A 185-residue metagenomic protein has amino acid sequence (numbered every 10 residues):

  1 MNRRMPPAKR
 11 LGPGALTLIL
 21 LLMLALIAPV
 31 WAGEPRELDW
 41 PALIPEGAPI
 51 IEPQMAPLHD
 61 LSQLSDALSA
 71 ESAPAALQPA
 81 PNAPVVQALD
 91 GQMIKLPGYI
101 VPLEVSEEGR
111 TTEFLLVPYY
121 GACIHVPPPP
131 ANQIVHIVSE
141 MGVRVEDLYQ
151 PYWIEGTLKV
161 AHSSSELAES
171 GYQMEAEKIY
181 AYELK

Functional and structural regions predicted by a protein language model:
M1-L11: N-terminal secretory signal peptides that target proteins for export/translocation
M1-R3, L18, K159, E166: Feature of secretome-associated and extracellular-like proteins
A8-R10, P29, Y152: Compositionally biased, low-complexity repeat tracts
G12-G14, G98: Residue-identity detector for glycine
A15-I27: Bacterial N-terminal signal peptides
A32-K185: OB-fold and OB-like single-stranded nucleic-acid-recognition modules and their adjacent interaction interfaces
